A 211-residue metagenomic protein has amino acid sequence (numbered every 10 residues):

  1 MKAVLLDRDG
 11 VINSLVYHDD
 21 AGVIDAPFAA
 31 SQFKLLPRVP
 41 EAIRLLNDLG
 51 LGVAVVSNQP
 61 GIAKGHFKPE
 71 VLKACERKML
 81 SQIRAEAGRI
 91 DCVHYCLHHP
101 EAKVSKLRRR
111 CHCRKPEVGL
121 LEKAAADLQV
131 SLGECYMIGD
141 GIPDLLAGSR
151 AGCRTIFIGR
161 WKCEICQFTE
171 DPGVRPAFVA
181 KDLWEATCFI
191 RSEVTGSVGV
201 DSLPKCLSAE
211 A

Functional and structural regions predicted by a protein language model:
M1-G52: Active-site neighborhood of HAD-like aspartate-dependent phosphohydrolases
A3-L5, A54, Y136, F178: Hydrophobic "anchor" residues on beta-strands that sit immediately upstream of conserved functional sites
L6-R8, S57, G139-D140: Active-site flanking residues adjacent to catalytic metal/cofactor-binding acidic residues
V16-V23, A54, H94-K106: Short, basic/glycine-rich phosphate-binding loops at helix/coil junctions that contact nucleotide phosphates
G22-Q32, K68-E70, L107-C111: Short glycine-enriched, charge-decorated loop/helix-capping segments at active-site entrances that position
G52, V56-V71: Short beta-strand-loop/turn "lid" adjacent to the catalytic site in phosphate-handling enzymes
G52-N58, D91-C96, F157-I158: Short beta-strand segments at enzyme active-site cores
E70-K73, R77-C92, P100-M137, G141-A211: Asp-based, Mg2+/Mn2+-dependent phosphohydrolase catalytic module
